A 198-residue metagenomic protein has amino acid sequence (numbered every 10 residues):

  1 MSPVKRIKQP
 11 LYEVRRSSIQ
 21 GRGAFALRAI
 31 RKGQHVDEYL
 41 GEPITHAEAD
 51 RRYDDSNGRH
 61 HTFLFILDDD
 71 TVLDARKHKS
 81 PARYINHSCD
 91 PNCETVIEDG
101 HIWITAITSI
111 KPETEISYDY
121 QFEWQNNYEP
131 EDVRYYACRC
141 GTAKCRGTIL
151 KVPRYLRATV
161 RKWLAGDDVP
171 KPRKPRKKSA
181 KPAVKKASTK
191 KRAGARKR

Functional and structural regions predicted by a protein language model:
S2-V96: Catalytic cores of histone-lysine modification enzymes
C89-R198: C-terminal SET catalytic tail plus cysteine-rich post-SET Zn-binding segment of SAM-dependent SET-domain
